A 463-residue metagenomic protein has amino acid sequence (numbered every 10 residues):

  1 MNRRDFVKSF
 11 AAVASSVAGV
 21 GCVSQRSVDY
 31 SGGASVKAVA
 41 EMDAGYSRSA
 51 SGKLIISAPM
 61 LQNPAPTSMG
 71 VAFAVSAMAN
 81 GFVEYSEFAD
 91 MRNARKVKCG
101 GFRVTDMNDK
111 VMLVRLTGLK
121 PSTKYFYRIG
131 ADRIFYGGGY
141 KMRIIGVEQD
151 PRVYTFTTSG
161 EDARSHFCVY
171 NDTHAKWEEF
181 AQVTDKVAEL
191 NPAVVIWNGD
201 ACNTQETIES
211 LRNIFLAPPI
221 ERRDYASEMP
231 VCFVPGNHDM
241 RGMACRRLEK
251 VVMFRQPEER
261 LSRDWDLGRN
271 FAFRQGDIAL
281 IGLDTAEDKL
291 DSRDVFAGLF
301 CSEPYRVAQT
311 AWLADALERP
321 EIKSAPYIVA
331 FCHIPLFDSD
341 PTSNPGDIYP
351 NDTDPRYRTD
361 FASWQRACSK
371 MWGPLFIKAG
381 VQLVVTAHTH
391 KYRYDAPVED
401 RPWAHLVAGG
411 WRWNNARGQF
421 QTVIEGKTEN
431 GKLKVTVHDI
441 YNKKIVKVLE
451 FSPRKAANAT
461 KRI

Functional and structural regions predicted by a protein language model:
N2, F6-V169, A188-L190, T428-I463: Acidic, histidine-bearing metal-coordination/catalytic regions of metal-dependent phosphoesterases
R115, K124-F156, E209-K323, P350-T359 (+4 more regions): Extended active-site neighborhood of metal-dependent phosphoesterases/phosphodiesterases
R164-M240: Conserved, compact domain cores that house catalytic/ligand-binding motifs in diverse enzymes and effector modules
S165, V194, Y327-V329, L383: Short, Asp-centered acidic motifs that coordinate Mg2+ and/or phosphate in catalytic or ligand-binding sites
Y170-H174, G199-A201, N237-H238, T285-A286 (+3 more regions): Active-site metal-binding loops of divalent metal-dependent hydrolases
D172-K176, T359-W364: Short, flexible loop segments at the rims of nucleotide/cofactor-binding pockets, characterized by
P320-P341: Short acidic, glycine-rich surface-loop motifs adjacent to enzyme active sites
S339-G346, D395-V398: Substrate-binding cleft/loops of secretory-pathway carbohydrate-active enzymes
